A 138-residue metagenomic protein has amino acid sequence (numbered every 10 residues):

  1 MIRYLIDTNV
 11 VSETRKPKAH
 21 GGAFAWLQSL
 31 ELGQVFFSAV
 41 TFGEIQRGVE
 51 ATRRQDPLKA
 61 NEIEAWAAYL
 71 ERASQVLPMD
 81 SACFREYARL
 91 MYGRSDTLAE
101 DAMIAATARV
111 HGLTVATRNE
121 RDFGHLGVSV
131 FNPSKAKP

Functional and structural regions predicted by a protein language model:
I2-L5, T14-R15, G21-V110, T114 (+2 more regions): PIN-domain endoribonuclease scaffold, especially VapC-family toxins
T117: H-loop (His-switch) motif in ABC-type P-loop NTPases
E120-D122: C-terminal structural segments of small proteins and small subunits
